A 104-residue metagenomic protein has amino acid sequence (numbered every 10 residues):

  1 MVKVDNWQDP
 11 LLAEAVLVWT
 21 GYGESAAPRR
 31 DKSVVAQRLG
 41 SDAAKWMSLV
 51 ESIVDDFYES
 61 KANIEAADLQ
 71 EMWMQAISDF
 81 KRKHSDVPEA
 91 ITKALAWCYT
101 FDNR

Functional and structural regions predicted by a protein language model:
M1-R104: Charged, amphipathic alpha-helical regulatory modules used for macromolecular assembly or allosteric control
